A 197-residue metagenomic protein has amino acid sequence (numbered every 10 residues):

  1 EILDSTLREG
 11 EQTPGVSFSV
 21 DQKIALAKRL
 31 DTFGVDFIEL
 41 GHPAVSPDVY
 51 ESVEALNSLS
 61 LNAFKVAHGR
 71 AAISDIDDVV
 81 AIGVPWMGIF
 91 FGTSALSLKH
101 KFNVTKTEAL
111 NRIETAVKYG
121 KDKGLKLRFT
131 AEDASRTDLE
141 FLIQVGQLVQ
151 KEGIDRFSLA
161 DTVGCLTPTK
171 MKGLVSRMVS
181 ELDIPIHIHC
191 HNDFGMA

Functional and structural regions predicted by a protein language model:
I2, E9-I38, A55-L59, I73-I184: Alpha/beta enzyme core
I38-G41, F64-A67, R128-A131, H187-C190: Short catalytic-loop micro-motif centered on adjacent basic/acidic residues
A44-L61, V66-H68, A72-D77: N-terminal active-site wall of soluble small-molecule enzyme domains
N192-A197: Thiamine diphosphate
